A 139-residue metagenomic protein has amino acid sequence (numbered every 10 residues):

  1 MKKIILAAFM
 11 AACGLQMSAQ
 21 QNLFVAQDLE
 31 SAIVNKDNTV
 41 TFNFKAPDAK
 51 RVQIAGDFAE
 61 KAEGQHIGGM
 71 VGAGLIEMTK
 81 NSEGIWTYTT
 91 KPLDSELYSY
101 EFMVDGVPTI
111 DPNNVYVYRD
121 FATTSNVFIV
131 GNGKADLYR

Functional and structural regions predicted by a protein language model:
M1-Q21: Bacterial Sec-dependent N-terminal signal peptides
Q20, F128-R139: Compositionally biased low-complexity segments at domain edges in trafficked proteins and select soluble regulators
Q20-D28: Cleaved targeting-peptide boundary
L29-I33: Short beta-strand segments of immunoglobulin-like
N38-F42: Structural beta-strand segments of beta-rich domains
N43-S95, V107-V130: Aromatic-rich carbohydrate-binding modules that target alpha-glucans
